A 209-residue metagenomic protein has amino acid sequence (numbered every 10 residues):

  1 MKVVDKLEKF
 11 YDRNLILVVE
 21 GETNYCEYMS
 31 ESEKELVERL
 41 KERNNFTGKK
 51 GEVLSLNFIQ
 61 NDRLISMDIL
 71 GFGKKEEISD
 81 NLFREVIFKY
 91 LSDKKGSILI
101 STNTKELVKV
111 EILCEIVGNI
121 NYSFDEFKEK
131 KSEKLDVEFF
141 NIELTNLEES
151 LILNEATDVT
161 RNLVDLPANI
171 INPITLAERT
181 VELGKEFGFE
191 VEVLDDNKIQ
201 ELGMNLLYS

Functional and structural regions predicted by a protein language model:
M1-S209: Short amphipathic alpha-helical segment within the helicase RecA-like ATPase core that mediates nucleic-acid
